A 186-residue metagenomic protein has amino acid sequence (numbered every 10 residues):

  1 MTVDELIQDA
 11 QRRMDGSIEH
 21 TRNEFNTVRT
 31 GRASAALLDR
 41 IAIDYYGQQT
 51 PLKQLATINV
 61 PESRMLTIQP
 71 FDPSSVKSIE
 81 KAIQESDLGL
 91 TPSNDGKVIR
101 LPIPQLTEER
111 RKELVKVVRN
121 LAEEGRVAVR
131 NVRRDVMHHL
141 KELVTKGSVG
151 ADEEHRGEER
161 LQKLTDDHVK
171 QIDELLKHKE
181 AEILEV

Functional and structural regions predicted by a protein language model:
M1-K77: A positional/architectural concept
N23, K81-G89, N120-E123, R134: Short, intrinsically disordered, mixed-charge
E24-T27, L37-R40, Q54-T57, A82 (+5 more regions): Residue-level recognition of specific faces of alpha-helices
A35, Y45-E62, S93-V98, Q105 (+1 more regions): Flexible hinge/switch segments at interdomain interfaces of large molecular machines
S63-S93, K97, L101: Glycine-rich active-site/cofactor-binding loop and its immediate structural neighborhood
I99-V186: Positively charged, low-complexity, intrinsically disordered RNA-binding extensions
